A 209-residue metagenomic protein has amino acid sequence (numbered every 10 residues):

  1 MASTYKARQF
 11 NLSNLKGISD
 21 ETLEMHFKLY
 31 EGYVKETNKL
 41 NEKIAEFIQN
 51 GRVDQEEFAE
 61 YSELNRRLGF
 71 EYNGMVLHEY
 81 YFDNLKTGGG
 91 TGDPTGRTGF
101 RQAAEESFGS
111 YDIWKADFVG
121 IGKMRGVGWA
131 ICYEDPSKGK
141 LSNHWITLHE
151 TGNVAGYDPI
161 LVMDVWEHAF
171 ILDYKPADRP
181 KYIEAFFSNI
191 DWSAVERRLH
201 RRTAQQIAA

Functional and structural regions predicted by a protein language model:
M1-A209: Feature for soluble, non-membrane regions of globular proteins
